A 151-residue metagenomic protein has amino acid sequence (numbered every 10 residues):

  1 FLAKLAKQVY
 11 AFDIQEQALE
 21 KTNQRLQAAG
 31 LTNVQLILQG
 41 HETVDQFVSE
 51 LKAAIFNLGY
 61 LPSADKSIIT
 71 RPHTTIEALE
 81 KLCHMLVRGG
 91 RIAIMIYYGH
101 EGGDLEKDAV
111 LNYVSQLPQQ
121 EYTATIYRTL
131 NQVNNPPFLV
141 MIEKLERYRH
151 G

Functional and structural regions predicted by a protein language model:
F1-A6: Conserved SAM-binding loop of SAM-dependent methyltransferases across substrates and taxa, primarily the Class I
Q8-D13: Conserved SAM-binding motif I beta-strand of class I
Q15-Q17: Conserved SAM/SAH-binding beta-strand->alpha-helix loop
E20-S49: S-adenosyl-L-methionine
G59-E77: Mobile active-site "lid"/loop adjacent to the S-adenosyl-L-methionine
Y60-L61, Y97-G102: Short "lid" loop at the C-terminus of a central beta-strand within the Rossmann-like core of SAM-dependent
M85, G89-I96: Conserved beta-strand signature within the Rossmann-like core of class I S-adenosyl-L-methionine
G103-G151: Class I S-adenosyl-L-methionine
